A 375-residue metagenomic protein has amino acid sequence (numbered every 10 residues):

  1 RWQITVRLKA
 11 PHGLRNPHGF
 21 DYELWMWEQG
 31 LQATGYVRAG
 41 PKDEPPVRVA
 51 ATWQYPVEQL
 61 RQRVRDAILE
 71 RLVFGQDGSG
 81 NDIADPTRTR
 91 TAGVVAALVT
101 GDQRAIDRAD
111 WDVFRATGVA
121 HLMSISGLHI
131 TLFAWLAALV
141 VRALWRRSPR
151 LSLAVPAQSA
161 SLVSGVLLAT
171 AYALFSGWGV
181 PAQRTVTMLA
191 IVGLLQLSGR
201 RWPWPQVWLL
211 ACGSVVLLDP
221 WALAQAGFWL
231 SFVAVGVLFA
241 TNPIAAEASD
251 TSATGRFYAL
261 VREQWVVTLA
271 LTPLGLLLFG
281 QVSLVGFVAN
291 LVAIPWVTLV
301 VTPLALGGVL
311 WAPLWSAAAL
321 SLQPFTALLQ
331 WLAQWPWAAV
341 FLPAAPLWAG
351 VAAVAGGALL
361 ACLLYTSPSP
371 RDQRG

Functional and structural regions predicted by a protein language model:
R1-H121: Membrane-interface helix/helix-cap signal primarily in integral membrane proteins
G35, D102-F287, A344-S367: Hydrophobic alpha-helical transmembrane segments in multi-pass membrane proteins
D43-Y55, Q76-N81, A116, L276-V292 (+2 more regions): Membrane-interface amphipathic/re-entrant loop segments adjacent to transmembrane helices in multi-pass membrane
Q59-R63, A67, G93, A97 (+5 more regions): Amphipathic alpha-helical interaction/coupling elements
R61, R65, V95, R115 (+4 more regions): Hydrophobic face of alpha-helices
W178-P181, Q206, P295-W296, V300-A305: Hydrophobic alpha-helical transmembrane segments
Y365-G375: Single conserved hydrophobic/aromatic residue that forms the stacking wall/gate of nucleotide- or nucleobase-binding
